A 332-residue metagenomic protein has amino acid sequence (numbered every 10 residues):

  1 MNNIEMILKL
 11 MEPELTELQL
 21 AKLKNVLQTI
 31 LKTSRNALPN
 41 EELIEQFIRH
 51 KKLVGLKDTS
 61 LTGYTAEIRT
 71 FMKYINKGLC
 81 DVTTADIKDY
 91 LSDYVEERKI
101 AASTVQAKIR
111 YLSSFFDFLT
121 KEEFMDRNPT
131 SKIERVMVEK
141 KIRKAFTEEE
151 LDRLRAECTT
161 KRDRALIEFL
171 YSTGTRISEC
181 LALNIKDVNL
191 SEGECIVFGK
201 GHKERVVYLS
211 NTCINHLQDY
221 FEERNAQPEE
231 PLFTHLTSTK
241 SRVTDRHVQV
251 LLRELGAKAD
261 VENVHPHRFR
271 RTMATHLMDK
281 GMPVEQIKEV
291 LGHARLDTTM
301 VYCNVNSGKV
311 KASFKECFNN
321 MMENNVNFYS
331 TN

Functional and structural regions predicted by a protein language model:
M6, L10, N319-N332: C-terminal secondary-structure termini that scaffold catalytic or DNA-interacting sites
Q28-R35, E42-K141, E223: N-terminal core-binding DNA-recognition domain of tyrosine recombinases/integrases
R69, S113, R164-S178, E194-C195 (+1 more regions): Short pre-functional
M125, K140, E148-I177, G201-K203: Basic, Lys/Arg- and aromatic-enriched nucleic-acid-binding interface segment
A145, L291, L296-E316: Catalytic-site neighborhood detector that most strongly recognizes the C-terminal catalytic loop/helix of tyrosine
T173, S178, A182-D219: Conserved tyrosine-mediated DNA breakage-rejoining catalytic core shared by Y-recombinases
G199-D219, E230-L251: C-terminal catalytic core of Y-nucleophile DNA break-rejoin enzymes
V207, Q249-E289: Short, basic (Lys/Arg/His-rich) helix/loop patches that form interaction surfaces in the mid-to-C-terminal regions
